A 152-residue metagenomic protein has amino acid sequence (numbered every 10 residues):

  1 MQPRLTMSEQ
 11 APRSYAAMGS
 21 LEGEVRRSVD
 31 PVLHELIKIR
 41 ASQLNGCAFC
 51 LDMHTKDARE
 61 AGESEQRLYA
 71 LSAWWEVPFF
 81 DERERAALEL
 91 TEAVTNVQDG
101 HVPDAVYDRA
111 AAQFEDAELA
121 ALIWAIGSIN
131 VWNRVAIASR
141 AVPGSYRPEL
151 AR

Functional and structural regions predicted by a protein language model:
M1-R152: Hydrophobic alpha-helical segments
